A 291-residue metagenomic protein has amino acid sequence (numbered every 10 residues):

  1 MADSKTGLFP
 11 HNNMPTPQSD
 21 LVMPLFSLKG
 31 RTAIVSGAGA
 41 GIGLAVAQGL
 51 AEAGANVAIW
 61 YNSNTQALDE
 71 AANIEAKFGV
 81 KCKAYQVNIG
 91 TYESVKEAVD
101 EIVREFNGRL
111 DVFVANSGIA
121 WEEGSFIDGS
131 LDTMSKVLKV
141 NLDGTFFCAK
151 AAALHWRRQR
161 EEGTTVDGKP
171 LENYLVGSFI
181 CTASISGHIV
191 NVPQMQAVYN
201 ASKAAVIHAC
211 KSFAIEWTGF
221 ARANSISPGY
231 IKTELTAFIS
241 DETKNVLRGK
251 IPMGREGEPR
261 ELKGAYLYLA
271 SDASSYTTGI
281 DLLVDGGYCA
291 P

Functional and structural regions predicted by a protein language model:
D3-P24, Y266-L267, T278-P291: Short C-terminal tail/terminal secondary-structure segment of NAD(P)H-dependent dehydrogenase/reductase domains
T32, G39-G41: Conserved glycine-rich cofactor-binding loop
A53-D69: Conserved glycine-rich Rossmann-like NAD(P)H-binding loop of the short-chain dehydrogenase/reductase
T65, Q86-A98, L131, R260: The beta1-alpha1 cofactor-binding region of Rossmann-like NAD(H)/NADP(H)-dependent oxidoreductases
G124-F126, S130-L138, M195, T236 (+1 more regions): Substrate-binding pocket helix/loop in short-chain dehydrogenase/reductase
R157, E161-A205, C210-T218: Catalytic loop of short-chain dehydrogenase/reductase
T218-R222, T277-G279: Short, small/polar-rich loop/turn modules that mediate ligand/substrate recognition or access, typified
